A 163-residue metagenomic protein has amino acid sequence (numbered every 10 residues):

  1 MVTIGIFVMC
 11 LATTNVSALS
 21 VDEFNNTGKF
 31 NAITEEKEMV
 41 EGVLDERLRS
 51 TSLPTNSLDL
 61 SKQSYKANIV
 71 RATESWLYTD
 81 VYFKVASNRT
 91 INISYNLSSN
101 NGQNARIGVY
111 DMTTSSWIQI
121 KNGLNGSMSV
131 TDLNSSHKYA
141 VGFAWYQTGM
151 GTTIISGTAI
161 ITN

Functional and structural regions predicted by a protein language model:
M1-D80: N-terminal prepro-regions of secreted/extracellular proteins
T79-T90, V130-S136, N163: Extracellular and analogous surface-interaction loops
F83-V85, Y95-S99, W145-Q147: Non-cytosolic beta-sheet module surface loops
R89-I93, D132-G149: Noncatalytic modules at the cell exterior or secretory-pathway interfaces, chiefly beta-strand-rich lectin/adhesion
R89-I93, N101-I107, Y139, G157: Short beta-strand/loop motifs in extracellular/secreted proteins, especially within beta-sandwich accessory domains
N100, G108-W117: Change "in extracellular beta-sheet-rich domains … of secreted and cell-surface proteins" to "in beta-sheet-rich domains
Q103-R106, Q147-T162: Edge beta-strands of jelly-roll/beta-sandwich modules across compartments, strongly enriched in secreted/luminal
I118-L124: Short beta-strand segments within Ig-like beta-sandwich modules, predominantly Fibronectin type-III
